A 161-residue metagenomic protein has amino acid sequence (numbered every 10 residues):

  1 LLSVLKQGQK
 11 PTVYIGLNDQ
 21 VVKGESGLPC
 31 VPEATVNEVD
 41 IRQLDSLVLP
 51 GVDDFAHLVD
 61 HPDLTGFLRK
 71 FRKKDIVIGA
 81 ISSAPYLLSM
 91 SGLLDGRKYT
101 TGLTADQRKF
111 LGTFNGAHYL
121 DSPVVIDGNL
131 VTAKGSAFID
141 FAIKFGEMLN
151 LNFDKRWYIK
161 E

Functional and structural regions predicted by a protein language model:
S3-Q20, L28, E33-G79, S83-E161: Active-site-adjacent pocket-lining segments in enzyme domains
G24: Acidic surface patches and DE-rich sequence motifs
